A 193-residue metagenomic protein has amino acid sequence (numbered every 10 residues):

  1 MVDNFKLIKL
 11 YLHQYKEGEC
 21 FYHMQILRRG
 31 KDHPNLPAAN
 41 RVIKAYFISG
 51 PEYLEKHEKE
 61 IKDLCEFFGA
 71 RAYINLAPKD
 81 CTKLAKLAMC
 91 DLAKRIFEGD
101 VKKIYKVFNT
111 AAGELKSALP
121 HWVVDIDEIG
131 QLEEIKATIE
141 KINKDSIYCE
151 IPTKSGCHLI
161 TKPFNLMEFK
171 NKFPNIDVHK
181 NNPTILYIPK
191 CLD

Functional and structural regions predicted by a protein language model:
M1-T153, F164, K170-K172, T184-D193: Signature for HUH/AEP ssDNA processing cores
G156-T161: Catalytic nucleophile-His microenvironment captured as a short glycine-rich beta-strand/loop that brackets
P174-D177: Polybasic, proline/glycine-rich intrinsically disordered low-complexity segments
H179-N182: Hydrophilic extracytoplasmic domains
